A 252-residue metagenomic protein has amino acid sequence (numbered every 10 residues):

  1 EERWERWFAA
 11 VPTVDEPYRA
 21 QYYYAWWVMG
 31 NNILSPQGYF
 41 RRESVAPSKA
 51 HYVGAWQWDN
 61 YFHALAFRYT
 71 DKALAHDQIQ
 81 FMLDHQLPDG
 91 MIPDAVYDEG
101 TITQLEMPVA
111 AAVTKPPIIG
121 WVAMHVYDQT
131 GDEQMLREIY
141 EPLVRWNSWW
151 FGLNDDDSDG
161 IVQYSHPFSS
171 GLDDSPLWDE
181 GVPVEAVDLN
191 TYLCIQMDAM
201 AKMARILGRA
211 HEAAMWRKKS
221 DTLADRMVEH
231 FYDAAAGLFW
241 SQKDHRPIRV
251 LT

Functional and structural regions predicted by a protein language model:
E1-V53, E133-Y140, V144-F151, K202-E212: Acidic/polar, glycine-enriched structural segments that form the non-catalytic walls/loops of the carbohydrate-binding
V11-P12, L65, P183: Second-shell loop/turn segments in exported
R19-Q21, P93, F151-Y164, Y192-T252: Catalytic cores of carbohydrate-active enzymes
Y24, V28-N32, A66-Y69, Q78-H85 (+6 more regions): Generic, well-ordered alpha-helical scaffold segments in large soluble proteins
I33-K49, L87-L105, F151-W178, E229-R246: Glycine- and aromatic-rich loop/turn segments at beta-sheet edges
P47-G54, E106-A110, E180, V184-D188 (+1 more regions): Short, solvent-exposed segments of well-ordered alpha helices
V53-H166, S170, A186-C194: Aromatic-rich carbohydrate-recognition surfaces in CAZymes
P176-E180, A199-M200: A short small-residue
